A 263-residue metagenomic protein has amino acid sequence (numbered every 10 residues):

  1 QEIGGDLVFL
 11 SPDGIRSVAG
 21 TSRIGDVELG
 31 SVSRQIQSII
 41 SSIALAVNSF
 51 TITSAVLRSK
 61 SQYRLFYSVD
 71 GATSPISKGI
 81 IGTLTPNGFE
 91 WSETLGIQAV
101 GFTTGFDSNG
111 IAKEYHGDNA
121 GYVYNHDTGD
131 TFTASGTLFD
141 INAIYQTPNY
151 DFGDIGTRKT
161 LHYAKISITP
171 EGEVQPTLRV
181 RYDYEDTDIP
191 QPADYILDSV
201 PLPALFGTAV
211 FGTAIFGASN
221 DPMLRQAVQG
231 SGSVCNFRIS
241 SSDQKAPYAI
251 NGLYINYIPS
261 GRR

Functional and structural regions predicted by a protein language model:
E2-D6, P12-R263: Beta-sheet repeat architectures centered on beta-propellers
